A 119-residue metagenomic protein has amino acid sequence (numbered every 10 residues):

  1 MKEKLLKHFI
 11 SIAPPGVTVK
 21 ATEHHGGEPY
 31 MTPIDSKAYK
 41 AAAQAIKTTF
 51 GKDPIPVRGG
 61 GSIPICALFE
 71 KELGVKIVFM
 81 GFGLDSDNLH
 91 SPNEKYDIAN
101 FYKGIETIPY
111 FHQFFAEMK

Functional and structural regions predicted by a protein language model:
E3-K4, I12-K119: An extended, acidic, His-containing surface patch that forms the Zn2+-binding/catalytic region of metallohydrolases
F9: Loop-rich non-cytosolic ectodomains and luminal regions
